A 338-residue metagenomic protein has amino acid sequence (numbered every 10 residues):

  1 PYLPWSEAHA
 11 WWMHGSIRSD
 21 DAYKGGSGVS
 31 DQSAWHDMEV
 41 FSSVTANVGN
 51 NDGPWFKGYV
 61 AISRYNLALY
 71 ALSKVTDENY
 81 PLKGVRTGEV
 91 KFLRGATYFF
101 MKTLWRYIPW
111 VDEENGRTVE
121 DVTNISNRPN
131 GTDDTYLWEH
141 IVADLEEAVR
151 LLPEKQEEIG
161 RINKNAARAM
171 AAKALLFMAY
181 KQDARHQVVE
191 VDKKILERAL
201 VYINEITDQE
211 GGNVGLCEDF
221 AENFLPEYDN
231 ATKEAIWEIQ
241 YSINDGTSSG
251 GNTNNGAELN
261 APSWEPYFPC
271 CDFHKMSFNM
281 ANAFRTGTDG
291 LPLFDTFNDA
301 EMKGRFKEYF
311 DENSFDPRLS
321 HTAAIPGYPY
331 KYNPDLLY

Functional and structural regions predicted by a protein language model:
P1-S33, I108, E146-E147, R161-R168 (+1 more regions): An aromatic- and glycine-enriched ligand-binding surface/loop that stacks and positions planar moieties
P1-S6, S27-W105, S126-E139, A143-I159 (+3 more regions): Conserved, well-structured interaction surfaces
M38-F41, V119-V122, G256, A281 (+1 more regions): Intrinsically disordered, low-complexity regions
N79, E114-R117, V122-S126, T132-D133 (+3 more regions): General structural signal for secondary-structure boundaries
Y107-T135, K181-R198: Short coil/linker segments at helix-helix boundaries
